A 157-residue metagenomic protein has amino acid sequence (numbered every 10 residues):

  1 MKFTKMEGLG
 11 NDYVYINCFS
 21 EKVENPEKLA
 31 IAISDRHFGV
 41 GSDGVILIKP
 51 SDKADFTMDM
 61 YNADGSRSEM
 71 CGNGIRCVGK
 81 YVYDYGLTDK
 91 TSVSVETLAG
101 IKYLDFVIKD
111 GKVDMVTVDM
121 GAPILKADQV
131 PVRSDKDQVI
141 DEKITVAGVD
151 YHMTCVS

Functional and structural regions predicted by a protein language model:
M1-M70, I75-S157: Active-site proximal loop and beta-alpha junction motif in alpha/beta enzyme cores
